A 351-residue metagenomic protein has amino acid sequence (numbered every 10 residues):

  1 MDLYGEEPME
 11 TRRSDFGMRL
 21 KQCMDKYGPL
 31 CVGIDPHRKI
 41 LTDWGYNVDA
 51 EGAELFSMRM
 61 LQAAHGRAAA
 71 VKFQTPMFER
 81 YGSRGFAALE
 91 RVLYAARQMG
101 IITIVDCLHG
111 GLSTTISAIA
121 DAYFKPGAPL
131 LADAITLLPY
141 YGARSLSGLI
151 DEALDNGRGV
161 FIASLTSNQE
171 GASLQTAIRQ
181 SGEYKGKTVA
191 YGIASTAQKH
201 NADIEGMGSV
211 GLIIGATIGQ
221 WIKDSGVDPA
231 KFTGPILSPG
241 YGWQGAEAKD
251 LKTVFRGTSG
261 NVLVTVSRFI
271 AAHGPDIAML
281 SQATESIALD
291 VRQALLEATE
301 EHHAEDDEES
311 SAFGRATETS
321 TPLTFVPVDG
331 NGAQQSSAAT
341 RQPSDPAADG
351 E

Functional and structural regions predicted by a protein language model:
L3-F73, E79-R91, R97-Q98, I102-I104 (+2 more regions): Conserved N-terminal beta1-alpha1 strand-loop-helix module at the mouth
M24-D25, L61-R67, L93-Q98, I150-N156 (+2 more regions): Acidic (Asp/Glu)-rich catalytic clusters
V32, V71, D106, I135 (+2 more regions): Conserved, mostly hydrophobic/aromatic
I40-F56, H109-S113, A177-K185: Active-site mouth loops of central-metabolism enzymes
K72, R80-Y81, I104, D133-G142 (+3 more regions): Catalytic beta/alpha-barrel core
G111-G211: Conserved anion-binding
L212, T217-T265, F269-I270: A C-terminal functional module that forms or caps the active site or interfaces directly with catalytic machinery
L251-G257, N261, A272-D306: C-terminal helical cap(s) of enzyme catalytic domains, especially alpha/beta-barrels
